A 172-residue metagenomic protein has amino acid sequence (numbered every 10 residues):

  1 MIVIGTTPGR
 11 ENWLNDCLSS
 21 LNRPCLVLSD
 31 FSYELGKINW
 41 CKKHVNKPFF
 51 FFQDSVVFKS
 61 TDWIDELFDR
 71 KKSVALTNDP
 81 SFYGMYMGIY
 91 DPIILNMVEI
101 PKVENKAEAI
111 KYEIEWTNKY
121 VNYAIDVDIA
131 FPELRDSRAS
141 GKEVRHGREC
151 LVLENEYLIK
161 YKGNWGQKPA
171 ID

Functional and structural regions predicted by a protein language model:
M1-D172: ER/Golgi luminal nucleotide-sugar-dependent glycosyltransferases, focusing on the catalytic module
